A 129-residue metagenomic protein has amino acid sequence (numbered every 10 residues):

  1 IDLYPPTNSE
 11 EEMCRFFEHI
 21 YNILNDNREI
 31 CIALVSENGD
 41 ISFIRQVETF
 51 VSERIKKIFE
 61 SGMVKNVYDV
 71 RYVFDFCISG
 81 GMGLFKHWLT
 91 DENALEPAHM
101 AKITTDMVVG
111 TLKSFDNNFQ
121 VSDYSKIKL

Functional and structural regions predicted by a protein language model:
D2-I30: Hydrophobic alpha-helical connector segments
D2-L3, L34-D40, K65-Y68, Y124-S125: Short linear capping/connector segments at secondary-structure termini
L3-Y4, I23, G80-D91: Solvent-exposed, amphipathic alpha-helical segments
E10, C14, I44, R71 (+1 more regions): Short, structured helix-loop boundary elements
H19, N38-M63, Y68-M82, K113: Amphipathic alpha-helical packing segments from all-alpha helical-bundle domains
Y21, E48, S52, A101-V109: Hydrophobic core segments within long, regular secondary-structure runs in both alpha- and beta-rich folds
I32-L34, P97: Short, hydrophobic secondary-structure boundary micro-motifs
S79, H87-L129: C-terminal peripheral helix-coil segments that are non-catalytic and often amphipathic
